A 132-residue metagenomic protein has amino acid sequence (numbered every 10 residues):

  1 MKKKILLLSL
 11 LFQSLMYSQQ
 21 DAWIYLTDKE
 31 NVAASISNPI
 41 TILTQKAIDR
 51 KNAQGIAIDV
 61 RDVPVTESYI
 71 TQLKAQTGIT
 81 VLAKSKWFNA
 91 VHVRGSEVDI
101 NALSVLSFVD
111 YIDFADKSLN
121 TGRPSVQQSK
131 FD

Functional and structural regions predicted by a protein language model:
M1-I24: Bacterial Sec-dependent N-terminal signal peptides
Q19-Q127: Inhibitory N-terminal propeptides of secreted protease zymogens
Q128-D132: Short, intrinsically disordered, charge-balanced linker/junction segments flanking boundaries in proteins
